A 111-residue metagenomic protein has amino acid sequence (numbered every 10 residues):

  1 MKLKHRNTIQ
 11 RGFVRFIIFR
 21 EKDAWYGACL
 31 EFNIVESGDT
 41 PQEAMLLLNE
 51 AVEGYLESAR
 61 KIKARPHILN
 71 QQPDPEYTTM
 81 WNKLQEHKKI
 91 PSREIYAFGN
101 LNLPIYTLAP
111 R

Functional and structural regions predicted by a protein language model:
M1-F13, L46-R111: Short, charged, surface-exposed hinge/linker loops at domain edges that act as mobile lids or interdomain connectors
G12-E31: Short aromatic-glycine-(Arg/Gly/Cys) micro-motifs in beta-strand/loop hairpins
Y26, S37, R60: Short acidic, gly/pro-rich beta-turn/loop elements at beta-sheet edges and active-site/ligand-binding grooves
F32-E43: A short, exposed loop/beta-hairpin motif centered on an aromatic-Gly-Thr core
